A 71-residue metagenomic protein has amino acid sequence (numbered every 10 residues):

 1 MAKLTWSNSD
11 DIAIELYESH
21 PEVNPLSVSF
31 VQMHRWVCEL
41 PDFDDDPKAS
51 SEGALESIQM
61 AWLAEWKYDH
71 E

Functional and structural regions predicted by a protein language model:
A2-E71: A charge-rich, low-complexity, intrinsically flexible signal that marks solvent-exposed coils, linkers, repeats
